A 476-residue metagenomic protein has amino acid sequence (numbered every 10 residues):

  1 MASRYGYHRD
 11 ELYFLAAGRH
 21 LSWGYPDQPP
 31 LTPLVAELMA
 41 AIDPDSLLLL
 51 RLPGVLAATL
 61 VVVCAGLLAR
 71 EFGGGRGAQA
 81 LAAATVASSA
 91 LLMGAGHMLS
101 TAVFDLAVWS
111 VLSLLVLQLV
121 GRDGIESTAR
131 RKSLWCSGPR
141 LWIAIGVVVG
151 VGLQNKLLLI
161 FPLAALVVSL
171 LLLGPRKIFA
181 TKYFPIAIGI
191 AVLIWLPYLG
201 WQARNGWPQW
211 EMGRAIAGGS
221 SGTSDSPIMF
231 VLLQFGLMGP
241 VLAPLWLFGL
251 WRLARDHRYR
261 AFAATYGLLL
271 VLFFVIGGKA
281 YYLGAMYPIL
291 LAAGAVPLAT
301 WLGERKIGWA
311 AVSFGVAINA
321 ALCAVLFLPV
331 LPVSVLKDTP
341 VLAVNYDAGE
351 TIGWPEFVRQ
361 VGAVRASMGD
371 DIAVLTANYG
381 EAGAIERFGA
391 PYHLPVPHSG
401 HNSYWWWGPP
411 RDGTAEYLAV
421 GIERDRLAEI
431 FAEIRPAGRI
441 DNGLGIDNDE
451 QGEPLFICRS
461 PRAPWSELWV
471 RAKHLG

Functional and structural regions predicted by a protein language model:
A2-F14, G24-L38, P44-L48: Extracytoplasmic catalytic/substrate-binding loops of multi-pass membrane glycan-assembly enzymes
L52-G73, V111, L115: Transmembrane-helix motifs of polytopic, lipid-linked glycan transferases
A65-S88, A107, S127-C136: Transmembrane-helix signature of polytopic, membrane-embedded enzymes that assemble or transfer cell-envelope glycans
R70-F72, L112-W142, F248-D256: Membrane-interface transmembrane helices that cradle and orient dolichyl/undecaprenyl
A82-A87, V149, L153, V167: Short helix- or helix-capping micro-motifs that position conserved polar/aromatic residues at function-defining sites
H97-D105: Short acidic/glycine- and proline-prone juxtamembrane loop motifs at membrane-interface regions of multi-pass membrane
I160-Y259, F273: Transmembrane-lumen/periplasm boundary regions of multi-pass, lipid-linked membrane glycan transferases
G308-D370, G380-G383, R387-H393, H398-N402 (+1 more regions): Membrane-proximal, lumen/periplasm-facing interface regions of secretory-pathway glyco- and lipid-modifying enzymes
